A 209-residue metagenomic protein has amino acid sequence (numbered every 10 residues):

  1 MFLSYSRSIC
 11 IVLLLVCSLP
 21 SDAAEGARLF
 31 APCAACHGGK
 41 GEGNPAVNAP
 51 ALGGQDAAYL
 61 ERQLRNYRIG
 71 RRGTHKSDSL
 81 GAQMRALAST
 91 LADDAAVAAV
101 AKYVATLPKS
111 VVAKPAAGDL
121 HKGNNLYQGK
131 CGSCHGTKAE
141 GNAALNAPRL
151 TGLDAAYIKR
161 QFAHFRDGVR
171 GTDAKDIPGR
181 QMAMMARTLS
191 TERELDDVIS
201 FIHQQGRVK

Functional and structural regions predicted by a protein language model:
M1-C10: Bacterial N-terminal signal peptides that target proteins for export
V16-S21: N-terminal signal peptide c-region/cleavage motif recognized by signal peptidases
D22-E42, P115-E140: Sequence/structural segment immediately N-terminal to covalent heme-attachment motifs in c-type and related
A23, V208-K209: Short, solvent-exposed mixed-charge patches
E25-R28, V47, Y59-R62, Q83-A86 (+7 more regions): Extracytoplasmic/secreted proteins, especially bacterial periplasmic and envelope-associated proteins
A31-I69: The feature marks the first
N44-A51, Y67-V97, A113-G118, A143-R149 (+2 more regions): Axial heme c-ligation environment in periplasmic c-type cytochrome domains
A57, E61-I69, V97-A101, A105 (+4 more regions): An amphipathic alpha-helix signature
